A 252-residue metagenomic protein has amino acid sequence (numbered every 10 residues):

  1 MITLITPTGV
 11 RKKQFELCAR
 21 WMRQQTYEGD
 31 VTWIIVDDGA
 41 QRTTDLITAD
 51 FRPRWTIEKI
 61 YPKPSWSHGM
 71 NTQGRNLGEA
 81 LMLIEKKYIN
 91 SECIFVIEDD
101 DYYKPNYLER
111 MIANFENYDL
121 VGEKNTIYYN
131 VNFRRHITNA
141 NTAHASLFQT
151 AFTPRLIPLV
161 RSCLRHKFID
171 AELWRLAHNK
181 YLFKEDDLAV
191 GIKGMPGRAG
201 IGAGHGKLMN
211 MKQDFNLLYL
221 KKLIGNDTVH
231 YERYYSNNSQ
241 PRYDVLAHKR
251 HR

Functional and structural regions predicted by a protein language model:
M1-Q24: N-proximal low-complexity "stem/linker" segments adjacent to membrane-targeting elements
M1-T3, T32, E172: Cell-envelope/extracellular polymer assembly enzymes that use nucleotide-activated donors
L17-C18, S162-R252: C-terminal catalytic/acceptor-binding lobe
R20-D30, D50: Short, acidic, metal-binding catalytic loop of nucleotide-sugar glycosyltransferases
D38, I97-D99: Active-site acidic Asp-centered loop
Q41-S91: Active-site-proximal specificity loops/subdomain of glycosyltransferases
I94: Short aromatic/hydrophobic "clamp" motif used to bind/position activated sugar donors
I97, K104-F168: Conserved catalytic core of nucleotide-sugar-dependent glycosyltransferases
